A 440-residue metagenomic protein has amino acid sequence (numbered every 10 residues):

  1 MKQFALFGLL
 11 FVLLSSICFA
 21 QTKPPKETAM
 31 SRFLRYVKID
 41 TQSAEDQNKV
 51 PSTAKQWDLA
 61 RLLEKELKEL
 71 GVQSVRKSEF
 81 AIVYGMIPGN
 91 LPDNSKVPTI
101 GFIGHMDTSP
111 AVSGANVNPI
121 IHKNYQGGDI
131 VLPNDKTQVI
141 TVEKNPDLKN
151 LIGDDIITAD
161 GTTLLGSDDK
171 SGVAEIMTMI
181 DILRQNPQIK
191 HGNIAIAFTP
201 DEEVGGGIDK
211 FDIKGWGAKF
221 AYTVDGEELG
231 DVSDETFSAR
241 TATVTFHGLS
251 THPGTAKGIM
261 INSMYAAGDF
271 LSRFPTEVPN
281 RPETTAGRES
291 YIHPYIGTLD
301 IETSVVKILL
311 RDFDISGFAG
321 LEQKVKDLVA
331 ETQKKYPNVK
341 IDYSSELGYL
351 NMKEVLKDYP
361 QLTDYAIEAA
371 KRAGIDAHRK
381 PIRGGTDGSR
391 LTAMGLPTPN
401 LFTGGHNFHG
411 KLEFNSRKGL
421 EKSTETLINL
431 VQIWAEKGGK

Functional and structural regions predicted by a protein language model:
F7-S16: Bacterial N-terminal signal peptides
C18-T22: Boundary at the C-terminal end of the N-terminal hydrophobic targeting segment
K26-A54, I157-T158, S250, Y349 (+1 more regions): N-terminal capping segment at the start of a domain
A29, I261-N280, S316-E331, Y365-K371 (+2 more regions): His/Asp/Glu-rich mid-to-C-terminal helical/loop segments that flank catalytic regions of hydrolases
Q47-V97, G101-I103, D107, V117-N118: A non-catalytic alpha/beta surface segment that caps or lines the substrate-entry region of metallo-dependent hydrolase
N94-N193, K422: Active-site metal-coordination/substrate-binding segment of hydrolases, especially metallo-dependent peptidases
L148-F237, P279-Y295, V306-F313, A435 (+1 more regions): Acidic/histidine-rich catalytic neighborhood of metal-dependent amide-processing enzymes
Y265-T284, Y291-Y295, K340, L350-P399: Active-site-adjacent substrate-binding region of metalloamidase/peptidase-like peptide-processing proteins
